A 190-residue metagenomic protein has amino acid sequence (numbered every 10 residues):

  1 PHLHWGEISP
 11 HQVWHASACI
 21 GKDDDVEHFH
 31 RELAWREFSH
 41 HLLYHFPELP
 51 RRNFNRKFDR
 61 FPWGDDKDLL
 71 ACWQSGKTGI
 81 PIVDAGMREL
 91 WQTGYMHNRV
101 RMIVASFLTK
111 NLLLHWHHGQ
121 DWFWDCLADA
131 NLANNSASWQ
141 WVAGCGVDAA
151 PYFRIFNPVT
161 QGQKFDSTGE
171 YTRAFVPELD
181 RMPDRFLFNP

Functional and structural regions predicted by a protein language model:
P1-P190: C-terminal catalytic domain of photolyase/cryptochrome flavoproteins, centering on the FAD-binding pocket
